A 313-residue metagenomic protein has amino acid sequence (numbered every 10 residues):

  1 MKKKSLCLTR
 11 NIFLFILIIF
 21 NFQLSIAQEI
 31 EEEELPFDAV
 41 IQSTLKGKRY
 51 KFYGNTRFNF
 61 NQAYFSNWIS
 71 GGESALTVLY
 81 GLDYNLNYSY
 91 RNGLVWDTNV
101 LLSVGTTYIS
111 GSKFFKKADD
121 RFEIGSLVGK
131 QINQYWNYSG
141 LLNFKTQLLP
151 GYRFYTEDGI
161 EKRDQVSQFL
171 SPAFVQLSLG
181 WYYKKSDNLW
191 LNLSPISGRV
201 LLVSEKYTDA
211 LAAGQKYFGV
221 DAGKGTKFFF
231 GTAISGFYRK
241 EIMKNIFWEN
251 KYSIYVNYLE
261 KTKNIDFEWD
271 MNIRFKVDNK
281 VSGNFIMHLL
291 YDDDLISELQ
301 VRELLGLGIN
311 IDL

Functional and structural regions predicted by a protein language model:
G54-T56, T98, G140, L179 (+3 more regions): Membrane-embedded beta-strand positions of outer-membrane beta-barrel proteins
F58-Y64, L102-Y108, F144-P150, K185 (+4 more regions): Transmembrane beta-strands of outer-membrane beta-barrel pores
S66-G71, S110-F114, G151-D158, V203-A210 (+2 more regions): Outer-membrane beta-barrel translocator domains and adjoining extracellular loop/strand segments of Gram-negative
S66-G72, Y108-F114, I160-S167, K216-K224 (+2 more regions): Extracellular loop and loop/strand-boundary signature of outer-membrane beta-barrel proteins
Y84-Y88, S126, K130, Y183 (+4 more regions): Residue-level signature of outer-membrane beta-barrel architecture
L94-W96, Y135-Y138, N188-L191, N245-W248 (+1 more regions): Repeated loop/turn-to-beta-strand initiation elements of outer-membrane beta-barrel proteins
K116-K227: Outer-membrane pore/translocation modules
V301-L313: Outer-membrane beta-barrel "beta-signal"
